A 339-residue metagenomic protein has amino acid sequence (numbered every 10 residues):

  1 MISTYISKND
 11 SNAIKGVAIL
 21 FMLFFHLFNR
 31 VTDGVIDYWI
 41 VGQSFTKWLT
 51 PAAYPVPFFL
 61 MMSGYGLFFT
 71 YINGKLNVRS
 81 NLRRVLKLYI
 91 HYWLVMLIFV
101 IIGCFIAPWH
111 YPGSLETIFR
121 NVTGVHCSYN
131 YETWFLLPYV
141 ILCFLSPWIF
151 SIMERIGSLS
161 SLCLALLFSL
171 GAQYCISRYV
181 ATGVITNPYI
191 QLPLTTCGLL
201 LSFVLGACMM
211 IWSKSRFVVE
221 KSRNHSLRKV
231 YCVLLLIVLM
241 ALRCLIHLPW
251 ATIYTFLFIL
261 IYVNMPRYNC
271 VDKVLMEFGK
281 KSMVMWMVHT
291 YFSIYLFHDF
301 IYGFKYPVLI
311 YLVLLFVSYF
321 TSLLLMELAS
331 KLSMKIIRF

Functional and structural regions predicted by a protein language model:
M1-S7: Short, Lys/Arg-rich, polar N-terminal cytosolic tail immediately upstream of the first transmembrane signal-anchor
L20-F28, V122, A165-Y179, C232-L245 (+1 more regions): Aromatic-anchored segments of alpha-helical transmembrane domains
F21-G34, G103-F105: Alpha-helical transmembrane segments of multi-pass membrane proteins
S44-V56, T123-P138, I176-L205, L239-I261 (+2 more regions): Interfacial loop-to-helix transition and helix-capping segments at the boundaries of transmembrane helices
W48-L60, F69-S128, L142, S222-L235 (+4 more regions): Transmembrane alpha-helical segments and their boundary/interface "anchor" motifs in multi-pass integral membrane
A53, F59-L60, F68-I72, F99-W109 (+3 more regions): Hydrophobic alpha-helical segments with transmembrane-like composition
L67-K75, W148-I156, L205-V218, L260-C270 (+2 more regions): Structural signal for the C-terminal ends of transmembrane alpha-helices and the immediately following loop
I101, G124, L235-F339: Alpha-helical transmembrane segments of multi-pass integral membrane proteins
